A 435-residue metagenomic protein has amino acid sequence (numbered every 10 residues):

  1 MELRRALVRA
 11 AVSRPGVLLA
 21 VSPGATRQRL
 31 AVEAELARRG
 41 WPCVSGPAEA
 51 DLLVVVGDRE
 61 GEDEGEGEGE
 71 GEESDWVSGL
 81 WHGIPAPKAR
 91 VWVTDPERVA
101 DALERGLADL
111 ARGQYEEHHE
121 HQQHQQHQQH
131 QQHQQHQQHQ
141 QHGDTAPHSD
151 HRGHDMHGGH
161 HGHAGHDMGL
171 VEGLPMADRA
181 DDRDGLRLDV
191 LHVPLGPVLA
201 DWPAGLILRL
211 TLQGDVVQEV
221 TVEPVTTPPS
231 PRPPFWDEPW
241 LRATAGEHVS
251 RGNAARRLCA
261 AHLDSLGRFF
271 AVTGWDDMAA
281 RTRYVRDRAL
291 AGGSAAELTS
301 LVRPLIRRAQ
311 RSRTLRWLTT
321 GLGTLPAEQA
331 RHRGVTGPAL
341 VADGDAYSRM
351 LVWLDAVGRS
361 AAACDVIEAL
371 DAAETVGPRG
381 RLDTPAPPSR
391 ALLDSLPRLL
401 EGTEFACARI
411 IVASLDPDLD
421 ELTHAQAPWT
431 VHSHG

Functional and structural regions predicted by a protein language model:
M1-R5, G173-L174: Short acidic/polar alpha-helix capping motifs at helix-coil junctions
L3-Q114: Cofactor-cradling patches in redox/metallo enzymes
R98, D109-G435: Metal/cofactor-centered catalytic core regions of large enzymes
